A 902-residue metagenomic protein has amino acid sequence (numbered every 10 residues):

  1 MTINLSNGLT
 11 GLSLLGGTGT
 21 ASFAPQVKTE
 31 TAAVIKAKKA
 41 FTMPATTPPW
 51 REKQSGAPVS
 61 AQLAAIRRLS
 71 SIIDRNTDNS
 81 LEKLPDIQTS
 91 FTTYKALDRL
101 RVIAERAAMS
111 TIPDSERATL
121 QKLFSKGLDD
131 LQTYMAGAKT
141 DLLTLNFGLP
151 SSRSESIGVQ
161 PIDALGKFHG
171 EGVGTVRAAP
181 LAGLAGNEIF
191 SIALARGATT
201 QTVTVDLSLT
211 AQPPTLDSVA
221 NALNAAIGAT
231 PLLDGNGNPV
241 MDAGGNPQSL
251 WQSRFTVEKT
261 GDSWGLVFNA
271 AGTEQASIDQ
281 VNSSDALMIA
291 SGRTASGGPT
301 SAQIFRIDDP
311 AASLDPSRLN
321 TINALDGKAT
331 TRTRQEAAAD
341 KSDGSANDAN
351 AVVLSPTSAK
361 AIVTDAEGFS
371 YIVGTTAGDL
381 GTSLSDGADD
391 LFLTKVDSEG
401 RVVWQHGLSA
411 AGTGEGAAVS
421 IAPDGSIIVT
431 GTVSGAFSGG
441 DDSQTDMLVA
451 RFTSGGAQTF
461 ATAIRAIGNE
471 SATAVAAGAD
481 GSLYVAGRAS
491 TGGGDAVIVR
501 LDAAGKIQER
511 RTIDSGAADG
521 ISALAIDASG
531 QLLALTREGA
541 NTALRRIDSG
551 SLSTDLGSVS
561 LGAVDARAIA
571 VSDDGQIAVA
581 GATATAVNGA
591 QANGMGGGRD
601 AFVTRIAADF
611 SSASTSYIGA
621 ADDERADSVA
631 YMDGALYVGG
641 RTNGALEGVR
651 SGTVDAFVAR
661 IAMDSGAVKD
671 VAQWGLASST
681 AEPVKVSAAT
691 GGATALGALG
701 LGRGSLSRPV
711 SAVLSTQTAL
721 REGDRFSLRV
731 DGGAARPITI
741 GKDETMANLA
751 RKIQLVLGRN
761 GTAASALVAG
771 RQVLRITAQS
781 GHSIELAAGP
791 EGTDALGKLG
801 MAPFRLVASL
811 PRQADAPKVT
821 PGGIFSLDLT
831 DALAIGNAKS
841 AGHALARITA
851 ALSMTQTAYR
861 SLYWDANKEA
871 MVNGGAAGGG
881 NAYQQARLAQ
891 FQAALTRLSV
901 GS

Functional and structural regions predicted by a protein language model:
M1-S151, S218, N238-V240, V363 (+9 more regions): Amphipathic alpha-helical polymerization modules
I112-L145, P180-R332, E336-G344, D348-A349 (+10 more regions): Extended, beta-strand-rich, solvent-exposed assembly scaffolds of outer structural proteins
S154-V173: Long, contiguous juxta-domain segments that are non-catalytic but functionally important
G170-A182: Extended amphipathic alpha-helical interaction segments
I289-A295, D794-R805: Conserved short beta-strand edge segments in small beta-sheet-based binding/regulatory domains
S809-I835: Charged, amphipathic alpha-helical linkers/stalks
